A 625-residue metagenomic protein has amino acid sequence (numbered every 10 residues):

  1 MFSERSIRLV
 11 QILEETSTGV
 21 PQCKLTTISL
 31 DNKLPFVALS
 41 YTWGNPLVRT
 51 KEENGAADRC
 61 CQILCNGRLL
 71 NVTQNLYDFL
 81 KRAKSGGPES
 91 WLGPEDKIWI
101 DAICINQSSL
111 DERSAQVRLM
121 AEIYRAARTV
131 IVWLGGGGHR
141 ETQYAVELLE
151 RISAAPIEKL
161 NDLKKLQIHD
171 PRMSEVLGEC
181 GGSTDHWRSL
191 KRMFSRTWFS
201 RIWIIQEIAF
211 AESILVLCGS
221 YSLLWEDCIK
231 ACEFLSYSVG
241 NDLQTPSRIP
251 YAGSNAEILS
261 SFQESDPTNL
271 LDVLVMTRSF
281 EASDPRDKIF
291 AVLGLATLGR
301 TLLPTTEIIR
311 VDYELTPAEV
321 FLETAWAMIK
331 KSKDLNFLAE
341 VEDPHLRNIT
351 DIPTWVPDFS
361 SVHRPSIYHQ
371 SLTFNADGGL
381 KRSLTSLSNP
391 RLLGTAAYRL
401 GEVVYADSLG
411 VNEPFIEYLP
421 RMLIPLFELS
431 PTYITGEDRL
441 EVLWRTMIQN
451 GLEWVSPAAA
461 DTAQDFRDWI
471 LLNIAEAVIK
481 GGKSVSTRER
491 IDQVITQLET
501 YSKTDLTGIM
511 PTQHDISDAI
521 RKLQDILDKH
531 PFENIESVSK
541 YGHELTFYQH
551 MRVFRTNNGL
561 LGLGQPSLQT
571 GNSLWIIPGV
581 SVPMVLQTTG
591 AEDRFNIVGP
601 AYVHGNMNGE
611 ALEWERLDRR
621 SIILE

Functional and structural regions predicted by a protein language model:
M1-V37, R49-K51, A56-A57, C61-Q62 (+4 more regions): Acidic/Ser/Thr/Pro-rich low-complexity tail/linker regions in eukaryotic proteins
G19-K24, L69-F79, D111-R118: Short acidic (Asp/Glu) patches
L39, W91-L110, Y124, V130-L134 (+3 more regions): Short acidic catalytic loops
L47-P94: Acidic, serine/threonine-rich, low-complexity C-terminal transcriptional regulatory domains
N66-R82, W99, A126, W133 (+2 more regions): E2/UBC-UEV (E2-variant) core
V72, A83, A102-A121, A127: Hydrophobic, well-ordered secondary-structure scaffolds
G86-G93, T129-W133, E158, V216 (+1 more regions): Short helix-interrupting loop/turn segments at helix-coil junctions
